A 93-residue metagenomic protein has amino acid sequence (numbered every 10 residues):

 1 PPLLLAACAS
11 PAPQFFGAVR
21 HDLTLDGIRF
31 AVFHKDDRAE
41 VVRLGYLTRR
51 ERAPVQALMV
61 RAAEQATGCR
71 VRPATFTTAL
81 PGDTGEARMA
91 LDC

Functional and structural regions predicted by a protein language model:
P1-P11: Sec-dependent bacterial lipoprotein signal peptides
S10-G17, A53: Intrinsically disordered, low-complexity proline/glycine-rich segments
F15-E40: Post-signal peptide N-terminal segment of mature Sec-exported envelope proteins
V42-C93: Intrinsically disordered, glycine/charged-rich N-terminal periplasmic/extracytoplasmic linker segments that lie
